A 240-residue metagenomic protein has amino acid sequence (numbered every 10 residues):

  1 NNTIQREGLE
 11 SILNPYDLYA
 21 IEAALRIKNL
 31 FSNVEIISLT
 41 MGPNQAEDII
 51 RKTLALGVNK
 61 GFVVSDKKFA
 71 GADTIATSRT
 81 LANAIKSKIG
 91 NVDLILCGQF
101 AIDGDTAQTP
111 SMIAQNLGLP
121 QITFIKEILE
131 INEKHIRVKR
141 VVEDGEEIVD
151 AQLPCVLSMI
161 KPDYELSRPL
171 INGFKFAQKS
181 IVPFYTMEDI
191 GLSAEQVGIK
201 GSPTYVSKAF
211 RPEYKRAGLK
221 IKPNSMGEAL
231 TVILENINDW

Functional and structural regions predicted by a protein language model:
N1-M41: N-terminal beta-strand-loop-alpha-helix module at the start of alpha/beta ligand-binding or catalytic domains
S38-T40, V63, T123: Structural beta-sheet core signal
D48-T80, A84: A glycine-rich helix N-cap at a beta->alpha junction
N59, D93, P154: Conserved acidic residues
I85-V92: Glycine-rich phosphate-binding loop signature in dinucleotide/nucleotide-binding domains
G104-L119: Short Gly/Thr/Asp-enriched flexible loops that form oxyanion-binding sites at enzyme active sites
I125-W240: Electrostatically charged, flexible surface regions
